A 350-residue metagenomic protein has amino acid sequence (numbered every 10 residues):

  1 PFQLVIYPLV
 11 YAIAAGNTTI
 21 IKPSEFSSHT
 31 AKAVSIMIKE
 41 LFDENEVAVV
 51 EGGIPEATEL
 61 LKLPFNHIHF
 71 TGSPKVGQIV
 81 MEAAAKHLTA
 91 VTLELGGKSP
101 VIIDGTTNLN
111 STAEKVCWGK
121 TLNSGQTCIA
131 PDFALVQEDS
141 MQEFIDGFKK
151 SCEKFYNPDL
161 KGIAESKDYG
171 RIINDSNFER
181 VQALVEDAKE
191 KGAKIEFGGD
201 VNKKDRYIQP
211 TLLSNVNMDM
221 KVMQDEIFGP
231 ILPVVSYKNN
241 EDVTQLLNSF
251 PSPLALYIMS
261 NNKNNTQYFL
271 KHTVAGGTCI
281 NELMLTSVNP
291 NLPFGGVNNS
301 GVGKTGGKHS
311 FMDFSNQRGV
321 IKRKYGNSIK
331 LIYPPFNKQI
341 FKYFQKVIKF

Functional and structural regions predicted by a protein language model:
P1-S111, S166, Y237: Rossmann-like NAD(P) dinucleotide-binding subdomain of oxidoreductase/dehydrogenase enzymes
A12, A84, F148, A188 (+2 more regions): A generic structural signal for well-ordered alpha-helical segments
G16, V47, I68, G97 (+5 more regions): Residue-level signal for inorganic ion chemistry
I20-E25, A134-L135, E282: Short internal beta-strands
F42, K75-N217, I280, I348-K349: ALDH superfamily catalytic-core signature
K62, L95-G96, T127-I129, E165-K167 (+2 more regions): Short glycine-enriched loop/turn motifs at secondary-structure junctions
I102, Y207-F350: Conserved C-terminal structural/oligomerization subdomain of aldehyde/semialdehyde dehydrogenase
